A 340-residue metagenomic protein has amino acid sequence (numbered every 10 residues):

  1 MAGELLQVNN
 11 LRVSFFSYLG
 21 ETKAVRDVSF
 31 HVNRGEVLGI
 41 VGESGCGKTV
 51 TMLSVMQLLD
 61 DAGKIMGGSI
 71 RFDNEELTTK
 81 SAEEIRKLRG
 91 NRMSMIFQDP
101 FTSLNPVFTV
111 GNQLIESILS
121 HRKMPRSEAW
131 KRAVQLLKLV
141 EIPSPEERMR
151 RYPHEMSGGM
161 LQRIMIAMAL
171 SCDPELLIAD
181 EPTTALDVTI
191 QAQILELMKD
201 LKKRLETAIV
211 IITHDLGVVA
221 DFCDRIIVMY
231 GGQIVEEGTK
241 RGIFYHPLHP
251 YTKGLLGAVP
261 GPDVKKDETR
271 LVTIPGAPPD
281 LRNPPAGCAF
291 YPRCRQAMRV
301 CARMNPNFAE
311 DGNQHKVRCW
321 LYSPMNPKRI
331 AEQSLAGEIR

Functional and structural regions predicted by a protein language model:
A2-L5, S14-D27, L58-K64, K80-E84 (+3 more regions): A short, flexible loop at the N-terminus of ABC-type nucleotide-binding domains that lies
E43, Q57, I178, P182 (+2 more regions): P-loop NTP-binding/switch modules centered on Walker-like glycine-rich loops
I65-E76: Conserved ABC transporter NBD signature motif
L77-S94, S120, G242-P247, P279-P285: ABC ATPase NBD coupling module
R151-M156, M160: Conserved ABC ATPase signature
S171-E175: A short, proline-enriched helix->beta-strand linker immediately N-terminal to the Walker B motif in ABC-type P-loop
T239-R340: Charged, flexible cofactor/metal-binding loops and thiol motifs
